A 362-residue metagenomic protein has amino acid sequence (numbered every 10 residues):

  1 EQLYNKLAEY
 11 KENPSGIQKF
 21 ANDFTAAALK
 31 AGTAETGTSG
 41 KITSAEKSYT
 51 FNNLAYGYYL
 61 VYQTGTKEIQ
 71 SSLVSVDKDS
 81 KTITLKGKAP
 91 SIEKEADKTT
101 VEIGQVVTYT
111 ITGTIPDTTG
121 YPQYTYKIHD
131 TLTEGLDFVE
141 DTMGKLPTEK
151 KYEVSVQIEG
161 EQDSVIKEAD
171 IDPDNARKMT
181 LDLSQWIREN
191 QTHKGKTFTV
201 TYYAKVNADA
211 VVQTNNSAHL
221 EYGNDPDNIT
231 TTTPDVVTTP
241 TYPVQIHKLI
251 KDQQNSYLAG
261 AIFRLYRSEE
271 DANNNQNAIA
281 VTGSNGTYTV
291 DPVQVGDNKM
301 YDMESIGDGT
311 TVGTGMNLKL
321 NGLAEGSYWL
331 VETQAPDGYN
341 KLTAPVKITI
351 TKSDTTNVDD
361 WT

Functional and structural regions predicted by a protein language model:
E1-T362: Solvent-exposed loop/turn and edge beta-strand elements of beta-rich ligand-binding domains
